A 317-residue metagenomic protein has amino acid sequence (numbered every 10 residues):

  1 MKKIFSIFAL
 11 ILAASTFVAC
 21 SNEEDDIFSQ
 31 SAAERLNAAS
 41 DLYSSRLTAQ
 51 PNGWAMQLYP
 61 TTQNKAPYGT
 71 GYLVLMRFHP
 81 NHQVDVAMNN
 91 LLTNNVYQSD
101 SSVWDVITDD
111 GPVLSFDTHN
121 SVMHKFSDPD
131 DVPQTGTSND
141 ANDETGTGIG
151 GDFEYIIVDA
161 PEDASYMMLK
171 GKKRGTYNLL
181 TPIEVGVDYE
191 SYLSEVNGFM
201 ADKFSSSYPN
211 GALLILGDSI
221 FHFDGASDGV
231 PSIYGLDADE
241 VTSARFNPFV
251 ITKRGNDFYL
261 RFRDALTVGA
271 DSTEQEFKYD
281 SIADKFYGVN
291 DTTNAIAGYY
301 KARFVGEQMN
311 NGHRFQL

Functional and structural regions predicted by a protein language model:
M1-I4, W104: Positively charged n-region of N-terminal signal peptides that target proteins for export
F5-L12: Sec-dependent signal peptide hydrophobic core
S15-A19: C-terminal motif of bacterial Sec signal peptides marking the signal peptidase cleavage site
S21-A32, D159-Y208, N290-L317: Edge beta-strand at a domain terminus
S21-G111, S194-D202: Acidic/polar, low-complexity intrinsically disordered N-terminal segments immediately downstream of a Sec signal
K65-D110, M123, I215-V268: N-terminal glycine/threonine-rich, aromatic-flanked beta-hairpin/loop signature
P112-D131: Short solvent-exposed strand/turn elements
D239-L317: Extended, charged low-complexity segments that frequently continue into or abut oligomerization scaffolds
